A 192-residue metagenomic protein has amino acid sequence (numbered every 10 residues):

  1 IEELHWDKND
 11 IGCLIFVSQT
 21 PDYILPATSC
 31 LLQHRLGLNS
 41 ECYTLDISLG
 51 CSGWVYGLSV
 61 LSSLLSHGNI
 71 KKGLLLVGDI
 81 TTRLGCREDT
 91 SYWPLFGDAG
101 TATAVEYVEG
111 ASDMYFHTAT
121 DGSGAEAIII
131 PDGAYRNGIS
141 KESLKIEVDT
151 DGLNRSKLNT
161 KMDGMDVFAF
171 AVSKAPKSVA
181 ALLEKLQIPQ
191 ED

Functional and structural regions predicted by a protein language model:
I1-G12, S178-D192: Phosphate/pyrophosphate-binding loops at sites that engage ATP/ADP/AMP, CoA/4′-phosphopantetheine, polyphosphate
C13-Q19: Short glycine-rich or small-residue beta-strand-to-loop segments that form or flank ligand, phosphate, metal/Fe-S
V17, S48, G73-D79, V105-E106 (+1 more regions): Short beta-strand segments
Q19-G73: Conserved catalytic cysteine-centered active-site region of acyl-thioester-dependent Claisen-condensing enzymes
V60-L61, N69-L75, I80-T81, S173 (+2 more regions): Non-catalytic structural scaffold of enzyme domains
S66-A99: Flexible, glycine-rich active-site loops centered on histidine and acidic residues that chelate a metal or position
D89-S173, K177-A180: Condensing-enzyme catalytic core mediating Claisen C-C bond formation in acyl metabolism
